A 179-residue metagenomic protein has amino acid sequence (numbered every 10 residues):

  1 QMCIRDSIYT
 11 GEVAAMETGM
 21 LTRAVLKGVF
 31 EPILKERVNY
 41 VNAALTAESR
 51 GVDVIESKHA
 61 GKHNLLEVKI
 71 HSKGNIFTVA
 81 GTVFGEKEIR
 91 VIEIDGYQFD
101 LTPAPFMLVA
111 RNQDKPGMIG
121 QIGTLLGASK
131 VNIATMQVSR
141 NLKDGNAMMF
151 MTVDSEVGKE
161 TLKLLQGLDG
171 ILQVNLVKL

Functional and structural regions predicted by a protein language model:
M2-I4: Short, small-residue-biased leader/transition segments that mark boundaries at the very start of proteins
K27-G28, L101-Q113: Short glycine-/aliphatic-rich beta-strand segments at the starts of folded cytosolic domains
V54-E56, N132-V138, Q173-N175: A short linear hydrophobic-aromatic micro-motif
S57-M107: C-terminal, non-catalytic macromolecule-binding modules
I122-L126, T161-D169: Short amphipathic alpha-helices in soluble, non-transmembrane regions that often serve as interface/regulatory elements
L165-L179: Short acidic amphipathic segments
